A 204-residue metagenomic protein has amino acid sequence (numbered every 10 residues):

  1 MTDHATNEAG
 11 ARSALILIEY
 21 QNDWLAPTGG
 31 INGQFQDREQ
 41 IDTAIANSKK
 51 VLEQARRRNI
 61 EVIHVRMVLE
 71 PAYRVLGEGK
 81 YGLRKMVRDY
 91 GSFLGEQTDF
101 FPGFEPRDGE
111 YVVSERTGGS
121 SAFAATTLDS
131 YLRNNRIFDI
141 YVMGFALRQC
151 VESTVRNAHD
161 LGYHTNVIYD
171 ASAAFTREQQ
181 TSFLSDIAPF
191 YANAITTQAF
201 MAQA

Functional and structural regions predicted by a protein language model:
M1-A14, K49, E53-R58, Y81-A204: Active-site-adjacent betaalpha module
I16-Y20: N-terminal nucleotide-binding beta1-loop-alpha1 segment
D23-T28, A72-R74: Short acidic/His/Gly/Ser-rich catalytic and metal-binding motifs that mark active-site loops of diverse hydrolases
L25-I41: Acidic/histidine-rich helix-loop elements that form or flank divalent-metal/phosphate-binding sites at the catalytic
D42-K49: Non-membrane alpha-helical structural segments and their capping/turn regions in soluble enzymes
I60-M67, I168: Short beta-strand segments at enzyme active-site cores
L69-A72, G119-S120: A short acidic, glycine/proline-enriched capping/turn motif at secondary-structure boundaries, especially helix N-cap
P71-K85: Short, surface-exposed, charged loop/turn segments at secondary-structure junctions
